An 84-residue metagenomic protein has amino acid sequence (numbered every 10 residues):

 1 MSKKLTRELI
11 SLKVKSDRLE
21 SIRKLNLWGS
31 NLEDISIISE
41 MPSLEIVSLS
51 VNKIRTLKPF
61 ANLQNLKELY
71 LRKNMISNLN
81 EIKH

Functional and structural regions predicted by a protein language model:
M1-S50: The feature captures the LRR N-terminal capping module
K24, S43-S48, N65-Y70, M75-N78 (+1 more regions): Conserved LRR concave beta-strand detector
S30-E33, K53-R55, M75-S77: Canonical position 11/12 of the leucine-rich repeat
I35-I38, L57-F60, L79-I82: Canonical leucine-rich repeat
